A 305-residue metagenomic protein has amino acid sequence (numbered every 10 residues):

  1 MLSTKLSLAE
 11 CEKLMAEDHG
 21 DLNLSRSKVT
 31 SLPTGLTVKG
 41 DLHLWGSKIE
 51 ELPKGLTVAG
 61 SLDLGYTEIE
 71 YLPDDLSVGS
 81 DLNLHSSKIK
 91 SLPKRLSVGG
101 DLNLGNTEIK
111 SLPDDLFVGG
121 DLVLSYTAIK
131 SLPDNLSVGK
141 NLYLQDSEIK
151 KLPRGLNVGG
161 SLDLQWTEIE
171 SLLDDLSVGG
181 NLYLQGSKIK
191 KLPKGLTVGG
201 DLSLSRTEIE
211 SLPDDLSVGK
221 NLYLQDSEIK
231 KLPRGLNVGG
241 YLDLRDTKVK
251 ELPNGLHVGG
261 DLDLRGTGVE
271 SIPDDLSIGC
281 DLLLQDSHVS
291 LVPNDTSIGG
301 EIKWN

Functional and structural regions predicted by a protein language model:
M1-E12, E17, E51, Q145 (+4 more regions): Charge-rich, low-hydrophobicity low-complexity segments
M1-S31, T296-N305: N-terminal capping/linker segments that flank leucine-rich repeat
L22-K28, V38-I49, V58-I69, V78-I89 (+11 more regions): Concave beta-strand-loop units of leucine-rich repeat
G35-L36, P53-L56, D75-L76, L96 (+10 more regions): Hydrophobic anchor residues at the C-terminal helix/turn of individual leucine-rich repeat
S290-T296: Short linear motifs in low-complexity, proline-biased tails and propeptides
